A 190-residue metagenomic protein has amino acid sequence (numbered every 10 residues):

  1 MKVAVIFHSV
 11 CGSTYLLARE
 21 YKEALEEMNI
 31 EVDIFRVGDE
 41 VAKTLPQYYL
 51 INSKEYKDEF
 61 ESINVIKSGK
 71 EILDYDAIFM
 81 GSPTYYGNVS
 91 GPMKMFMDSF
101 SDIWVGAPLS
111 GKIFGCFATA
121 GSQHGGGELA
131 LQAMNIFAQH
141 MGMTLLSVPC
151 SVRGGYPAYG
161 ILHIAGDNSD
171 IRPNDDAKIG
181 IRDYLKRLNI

Functional and structural regions predicted by a protein language model:
M1-G106, G154-P157, I164-I190: N-terminal beta1-alpha1-beta2 submodule of the flavodoxin-like/Rossmannoid cofactor-binding fold
A18, Q47, H124, L129 (+2 more regions): Surface-exposed beta-strand edges and their flanking turn/coil or helix-capping segments
S110-G155: Short, glycine-/small-residue-rich phosphate/pyrophosphate-handling segment
